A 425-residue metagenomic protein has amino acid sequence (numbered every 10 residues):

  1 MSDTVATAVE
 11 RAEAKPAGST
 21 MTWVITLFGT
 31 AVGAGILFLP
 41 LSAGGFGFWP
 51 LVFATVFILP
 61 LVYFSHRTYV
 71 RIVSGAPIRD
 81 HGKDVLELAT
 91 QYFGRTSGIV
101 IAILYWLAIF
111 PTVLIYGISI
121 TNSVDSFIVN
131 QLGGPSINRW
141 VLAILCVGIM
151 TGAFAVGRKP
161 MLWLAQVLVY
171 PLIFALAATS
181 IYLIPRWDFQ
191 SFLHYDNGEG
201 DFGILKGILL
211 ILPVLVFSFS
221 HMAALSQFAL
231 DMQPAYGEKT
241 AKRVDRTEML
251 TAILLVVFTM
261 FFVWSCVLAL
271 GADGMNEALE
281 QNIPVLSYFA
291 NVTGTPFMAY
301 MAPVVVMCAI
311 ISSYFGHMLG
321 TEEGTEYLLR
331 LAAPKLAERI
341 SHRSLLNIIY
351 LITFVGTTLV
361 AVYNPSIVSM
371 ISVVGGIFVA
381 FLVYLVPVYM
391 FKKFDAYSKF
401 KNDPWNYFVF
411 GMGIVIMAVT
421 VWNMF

Functional and structural regions predicted by a protein language model:
M1-F46, Y63-R67, R71, G82 (+2 more regions): Membrane-interface "cap" regions at the ends of multi-pass membrane proteins
K15, T20-T22, S136-V147, E238-K242 (+4 more regions): Loop-to-transmembrane helix boundary motifs in multi-pass membrane proteins
G18-L37, L41, Y105-I109, S180-W187 (+2 more regions): Hydrophobic, membrane-embedded alpha-helices of multi-pass small-molecule transporters
V56-H66, V113, L172-Y182, R246-D273 (+2 more regions): Selective recognition of specific alpha-helical transmembrane segments in multi-pass small-molecule
S65-G75, H81-L132, P303-L328: Hydrophobic transmembrane alpha-helices that form the core helical bundles of multi-pass secondary transporters
D80-R95, L254-I310: TM-loop-TM module centered on a large, flexible mid-protein loop between adjacent transmembrane helices in multi-pass
G117, F154, Y170-N197, L215-H221 (+3 more regions): Hydrophobic alpha-helical segments and their helix-loop junctions in multi-pass secondary transporters
I120-V124, V141-I144, G148-R186, S372-V386 (+1 more regions): Membrane-interface loop-to-helix entry segments
